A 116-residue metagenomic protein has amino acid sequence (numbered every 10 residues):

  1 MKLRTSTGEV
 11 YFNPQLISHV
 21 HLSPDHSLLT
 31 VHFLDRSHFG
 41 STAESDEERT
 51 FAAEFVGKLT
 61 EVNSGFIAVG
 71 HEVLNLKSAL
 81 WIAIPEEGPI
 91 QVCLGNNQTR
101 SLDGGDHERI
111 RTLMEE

Functional and structural regions predicted by a protein language model:
M1-R4: Short, charged/polar N-terminal "headpieces" of proteins
T7-Y11, Q15-E116: Acidic, Ser/Thr- and proline-rich intrinsically disordered linker/docking segments of eukaryotic scaffolds
